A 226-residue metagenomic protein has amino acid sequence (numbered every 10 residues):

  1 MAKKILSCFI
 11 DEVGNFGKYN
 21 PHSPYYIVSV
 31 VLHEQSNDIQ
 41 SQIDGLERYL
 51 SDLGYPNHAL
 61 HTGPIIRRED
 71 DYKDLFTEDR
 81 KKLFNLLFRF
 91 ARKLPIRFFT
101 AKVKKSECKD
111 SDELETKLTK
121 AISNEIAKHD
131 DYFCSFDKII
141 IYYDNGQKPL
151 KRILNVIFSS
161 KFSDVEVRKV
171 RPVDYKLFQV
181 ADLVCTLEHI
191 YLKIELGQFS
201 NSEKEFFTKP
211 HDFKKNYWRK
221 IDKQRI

Functional and structural regions predicted by a protein language model:
M1-I226: Phosphate-ester processing/binding pockets and catalytic centers
